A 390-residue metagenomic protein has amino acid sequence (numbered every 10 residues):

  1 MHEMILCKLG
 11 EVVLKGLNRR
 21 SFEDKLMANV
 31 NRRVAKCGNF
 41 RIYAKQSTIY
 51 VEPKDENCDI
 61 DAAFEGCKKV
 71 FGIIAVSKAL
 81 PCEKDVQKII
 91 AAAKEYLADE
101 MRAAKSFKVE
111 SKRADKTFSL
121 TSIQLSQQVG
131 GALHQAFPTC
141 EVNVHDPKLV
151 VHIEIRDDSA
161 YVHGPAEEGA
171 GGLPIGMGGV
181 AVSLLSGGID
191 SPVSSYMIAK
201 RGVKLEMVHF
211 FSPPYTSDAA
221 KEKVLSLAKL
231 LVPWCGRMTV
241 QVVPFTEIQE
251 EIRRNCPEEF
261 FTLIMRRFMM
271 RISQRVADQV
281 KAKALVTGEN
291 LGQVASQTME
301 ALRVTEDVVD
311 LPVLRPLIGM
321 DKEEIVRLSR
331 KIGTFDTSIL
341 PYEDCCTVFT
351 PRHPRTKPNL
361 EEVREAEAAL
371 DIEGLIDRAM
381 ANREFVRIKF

Functional and structural regions predicted by a protein language model:
M1-V182, P192-M238, D307, R355-L360 (+2 more regions): RNA-binding accessory domains that recognize and position tRNA/RNA substrates
Q128-L133, A166, G171-G178, F245 (+3 more regions): Active-site adenylate/phosphate-handling loop in enzymes that bind or generate adenylated species
S183, M207-H209, V242, T287 (+1 more regions): Structural beta-sheet core signal
G188: Conserved G/P- and acidic residue-centered "switch" motifs that form tight phosphate/ATP-binding loops in soluble
A228-N255, D344: A conserved beta-strand->alpha-helix junction
Q293, P341-F349: Small/polar glycine-rich anion-binding or flexible loop at a beta-alpha turn
G333-P341: A short alpha-helix-loop-beta-strand transition element characteristic of N-terminal alpha/beta dinucleotide-binding
